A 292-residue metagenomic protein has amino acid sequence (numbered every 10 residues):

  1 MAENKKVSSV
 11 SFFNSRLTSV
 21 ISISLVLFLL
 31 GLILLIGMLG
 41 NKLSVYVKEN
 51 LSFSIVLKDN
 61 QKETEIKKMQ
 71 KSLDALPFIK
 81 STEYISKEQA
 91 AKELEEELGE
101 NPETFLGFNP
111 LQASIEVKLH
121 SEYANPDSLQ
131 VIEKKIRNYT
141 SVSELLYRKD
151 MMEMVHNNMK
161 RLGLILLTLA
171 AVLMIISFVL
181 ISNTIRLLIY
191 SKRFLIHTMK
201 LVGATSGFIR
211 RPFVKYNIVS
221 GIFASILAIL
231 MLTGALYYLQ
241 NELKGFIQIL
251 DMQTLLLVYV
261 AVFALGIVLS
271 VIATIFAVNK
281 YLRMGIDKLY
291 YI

Functional and structural regions predicted by a protein language model:
M1-L27: N-terminal Sec/SRP start-transfer signal
L34, G40, A170-F194: A hydrophobic alpha-helix feature that marks transmembrane segments and, especially, their cytosolic C-terminal ends
K42-V56, P110: Membrane-proximal juxtamembrane linkers immediately C-terminal to transmembrane helices
Q61-Y147: Extracytoplasmic loops/domains of multi-pass membrane proteins
K87, T140-L173, T198, K244-F246 (+2 more regions): Peri-transmembrane interface segments
L201-A235: Transmembrane alpha-helical interface segments in multi-pass membrane proteins
I222-F263, I275, K280-R283: Short helix-loop junctions at transmembrane helix boundaries
R283-I292: Short cytosolic juxtamembrane segments of multi-pass membrane proteins
